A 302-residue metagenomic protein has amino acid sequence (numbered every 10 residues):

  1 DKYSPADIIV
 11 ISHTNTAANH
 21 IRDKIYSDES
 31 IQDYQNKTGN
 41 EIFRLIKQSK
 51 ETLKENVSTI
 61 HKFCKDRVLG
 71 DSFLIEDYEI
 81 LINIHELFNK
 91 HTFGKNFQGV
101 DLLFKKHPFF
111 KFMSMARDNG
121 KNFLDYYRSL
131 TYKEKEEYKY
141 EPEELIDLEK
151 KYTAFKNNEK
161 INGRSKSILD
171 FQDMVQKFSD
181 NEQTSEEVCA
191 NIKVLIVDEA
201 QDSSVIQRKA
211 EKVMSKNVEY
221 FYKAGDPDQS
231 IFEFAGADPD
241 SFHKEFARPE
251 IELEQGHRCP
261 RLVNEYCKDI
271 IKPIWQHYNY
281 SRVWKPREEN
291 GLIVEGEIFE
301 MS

Functional and structural regions predicted by a protein language model:
D1-S72: P-loop NTPase Walker
Y3-I21, I25, E55, A224 (+3 more regions): Conserved RecA-like ASCE P-loop NTPase motor core of nucleic-acid helicases/translocases
H20-D28, T59, F63-R67, N83 (+4 more regions): Alpha-helical scaffold elements adjacent to nucleotide-binding pockets in ATP/GTP-utilizing enzyme cores
D28, Q32, F63, G70 (+5 more regions): Phosphate/oxyanion-binding loops and surfaces in catalytic or ligand/nucleic-acid-binding neighborhoods
K50-K54, V68-K150: ATP-hydrolysis module of ASCE/P-loop NTPase motor domains, specifically the Walker B Asp-Glu catalytic pair
N56, Y140-S241, Q255: Conserved helicase NTPase motor core
K62-L69, G256-L262, F299-S302: A short acidic, often aromatic-flanked loop/helix-cap motif at beta-alpha or helix-coil junctions that lines enzyme
R208-E295: Conserved RecA-like helicase ATPase core segment that couples NTP binding/hydrolysis to strand translocation
